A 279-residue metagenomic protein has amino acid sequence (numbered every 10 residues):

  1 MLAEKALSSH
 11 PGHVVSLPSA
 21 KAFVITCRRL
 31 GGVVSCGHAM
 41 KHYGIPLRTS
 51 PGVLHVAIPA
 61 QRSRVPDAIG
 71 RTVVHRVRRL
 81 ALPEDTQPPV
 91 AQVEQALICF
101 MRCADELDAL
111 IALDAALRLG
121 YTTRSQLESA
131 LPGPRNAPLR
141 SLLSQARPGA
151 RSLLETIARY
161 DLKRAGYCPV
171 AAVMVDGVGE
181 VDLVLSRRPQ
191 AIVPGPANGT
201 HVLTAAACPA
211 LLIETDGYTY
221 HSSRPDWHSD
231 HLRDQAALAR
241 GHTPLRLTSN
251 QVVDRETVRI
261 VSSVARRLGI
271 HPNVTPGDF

Functional and structural regions predicted by a protein language model:
M1-R135, L142, Y167, R266-F279: Short gly/ser-rich loop at a beta-strand->alpha-helix junction or flexible surface loop bordering the NTP-binding
L117-F279: Surface segments flanking catalytic/ligand-binding clefts of nucleic-acid enzymes
